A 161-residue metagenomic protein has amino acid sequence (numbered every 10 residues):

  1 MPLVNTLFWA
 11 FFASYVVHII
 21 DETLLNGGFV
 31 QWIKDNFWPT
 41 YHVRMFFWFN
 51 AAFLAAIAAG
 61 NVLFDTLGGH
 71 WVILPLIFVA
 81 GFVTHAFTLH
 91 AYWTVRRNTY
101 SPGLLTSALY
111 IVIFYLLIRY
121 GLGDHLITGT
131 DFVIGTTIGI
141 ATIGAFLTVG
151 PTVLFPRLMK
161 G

Functional and structural regions predicted by a protein language model:
P2-D21: N-terminal signal-anchor transmembrane alpha helix
V16-T23, F82-T94, T142-R157: Transmembrane alpha-helical segments that form the membrane-embedded catalytic/substrate-channel core of multi-pass
I20-H42, P151-G161: Cytosolic, membrane-interface loops and tails of multi-pass inner-membrane proteins
F46-D65, H85, L109-Y115: Core segments of transmembrane alpha-helices that mediate helix-helix packing or line hydrophobic substrate/ligand
L54-V83, D131-F132: Transmembrane helix-loop-helix
T66-G69, H90-S101, H125-L126: Membrane-interface helix caps and helix-loop-helix hairpins in membrane proteins
A80-H90, S101-L122, T142-I143: Hydrophobic alpha-helical membrane segments
Y115-G161: Terminal transmembrane helical module of multi-pass membrane proteins
